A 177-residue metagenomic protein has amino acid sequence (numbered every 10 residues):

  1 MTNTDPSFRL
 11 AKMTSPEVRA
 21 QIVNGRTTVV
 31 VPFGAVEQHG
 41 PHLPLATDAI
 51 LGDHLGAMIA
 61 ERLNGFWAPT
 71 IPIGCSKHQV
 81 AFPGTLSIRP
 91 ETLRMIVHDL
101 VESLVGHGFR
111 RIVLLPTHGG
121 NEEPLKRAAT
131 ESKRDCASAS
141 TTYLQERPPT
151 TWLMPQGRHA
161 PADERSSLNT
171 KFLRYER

Functional and structural regions predicted by a protein language model:
M1-V113, T117-R177: Extended, histidine- and acidic-residue-enriched regions that form the cofactor-binding/catalytic faces
